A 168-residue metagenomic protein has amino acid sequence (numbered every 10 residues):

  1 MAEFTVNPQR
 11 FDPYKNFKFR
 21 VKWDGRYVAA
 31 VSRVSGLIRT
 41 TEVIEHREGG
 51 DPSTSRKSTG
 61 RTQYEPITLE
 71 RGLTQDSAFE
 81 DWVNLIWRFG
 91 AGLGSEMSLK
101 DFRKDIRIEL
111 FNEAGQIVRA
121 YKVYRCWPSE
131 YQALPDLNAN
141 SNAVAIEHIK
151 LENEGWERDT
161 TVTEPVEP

Functional and structural regions predicted by a protein language model:
M1-P168: Glycine-rich, low-complexity intrinsically disordered segments
